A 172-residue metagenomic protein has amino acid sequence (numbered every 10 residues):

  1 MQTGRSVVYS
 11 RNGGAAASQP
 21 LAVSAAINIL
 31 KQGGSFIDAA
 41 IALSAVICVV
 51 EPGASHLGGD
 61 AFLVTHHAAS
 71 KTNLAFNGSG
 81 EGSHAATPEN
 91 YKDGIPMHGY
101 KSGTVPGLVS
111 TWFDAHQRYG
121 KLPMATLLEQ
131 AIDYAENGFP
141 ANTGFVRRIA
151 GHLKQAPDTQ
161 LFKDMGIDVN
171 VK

Functional and structural regions predicted by a protein language model:
M1-S24, N28, F36-K172: Noncatalytic scaffold domains of N-terminal-nucleophile
